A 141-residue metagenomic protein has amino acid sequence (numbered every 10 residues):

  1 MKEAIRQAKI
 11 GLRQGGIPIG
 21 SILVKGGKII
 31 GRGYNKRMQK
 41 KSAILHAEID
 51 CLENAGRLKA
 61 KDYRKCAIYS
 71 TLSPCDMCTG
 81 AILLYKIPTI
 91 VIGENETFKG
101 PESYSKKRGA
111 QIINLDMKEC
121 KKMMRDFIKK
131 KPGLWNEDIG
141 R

Functional and structural regions predicted by a protein language model:
M1-G11, R64, P74, G80-R141: Zinc-dependent deaminase
A4, A8-G11, S21, A47 (+2 more regions): Small-residue (primarily alanine) positions within well-ordered alpha-helices, especially packing/interaction faces
R13-I17: A short helix-loop-beta-strand connector motif used in the catalytic cores of GNAT acetyltransferases and, in some
P18, A67-T71, V91: Conserved beta-strand segments that form the floor/walls of ligand-binding pockets within enzyme and binding domains
I19-G27: Short beta-strand scaffold segments in enzyme catalytic cores
K36-I49: A short, polar/charged loop-to-alpha-helix boundary motif
E48, L52-L72: Mobile, glycine- and charge-enriched loop segments and immediately flanking short secondary-structure elements within
